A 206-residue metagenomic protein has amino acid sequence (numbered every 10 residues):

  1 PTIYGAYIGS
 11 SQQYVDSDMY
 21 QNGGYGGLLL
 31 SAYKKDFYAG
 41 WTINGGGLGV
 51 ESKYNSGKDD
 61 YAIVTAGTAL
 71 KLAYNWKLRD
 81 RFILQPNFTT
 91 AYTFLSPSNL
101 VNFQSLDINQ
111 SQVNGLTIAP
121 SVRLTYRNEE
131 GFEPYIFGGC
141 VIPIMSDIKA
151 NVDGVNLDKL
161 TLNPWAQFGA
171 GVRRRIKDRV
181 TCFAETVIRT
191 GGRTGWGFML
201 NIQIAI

Functional and structural regions predicted by a protein language model:
P1-I206: Membrane translocator/pore-forming domains, dominated by Gram-negative outer-membrane beta-barrels
